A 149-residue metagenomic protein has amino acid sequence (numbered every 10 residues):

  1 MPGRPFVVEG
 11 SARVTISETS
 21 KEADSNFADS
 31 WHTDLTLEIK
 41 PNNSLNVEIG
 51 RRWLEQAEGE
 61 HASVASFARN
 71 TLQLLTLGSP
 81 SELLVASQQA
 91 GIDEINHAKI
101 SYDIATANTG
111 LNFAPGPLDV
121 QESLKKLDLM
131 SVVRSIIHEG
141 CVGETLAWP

Functional and structural regions predicted by a protein language model:
M1-P149: Non-heme di-metal
